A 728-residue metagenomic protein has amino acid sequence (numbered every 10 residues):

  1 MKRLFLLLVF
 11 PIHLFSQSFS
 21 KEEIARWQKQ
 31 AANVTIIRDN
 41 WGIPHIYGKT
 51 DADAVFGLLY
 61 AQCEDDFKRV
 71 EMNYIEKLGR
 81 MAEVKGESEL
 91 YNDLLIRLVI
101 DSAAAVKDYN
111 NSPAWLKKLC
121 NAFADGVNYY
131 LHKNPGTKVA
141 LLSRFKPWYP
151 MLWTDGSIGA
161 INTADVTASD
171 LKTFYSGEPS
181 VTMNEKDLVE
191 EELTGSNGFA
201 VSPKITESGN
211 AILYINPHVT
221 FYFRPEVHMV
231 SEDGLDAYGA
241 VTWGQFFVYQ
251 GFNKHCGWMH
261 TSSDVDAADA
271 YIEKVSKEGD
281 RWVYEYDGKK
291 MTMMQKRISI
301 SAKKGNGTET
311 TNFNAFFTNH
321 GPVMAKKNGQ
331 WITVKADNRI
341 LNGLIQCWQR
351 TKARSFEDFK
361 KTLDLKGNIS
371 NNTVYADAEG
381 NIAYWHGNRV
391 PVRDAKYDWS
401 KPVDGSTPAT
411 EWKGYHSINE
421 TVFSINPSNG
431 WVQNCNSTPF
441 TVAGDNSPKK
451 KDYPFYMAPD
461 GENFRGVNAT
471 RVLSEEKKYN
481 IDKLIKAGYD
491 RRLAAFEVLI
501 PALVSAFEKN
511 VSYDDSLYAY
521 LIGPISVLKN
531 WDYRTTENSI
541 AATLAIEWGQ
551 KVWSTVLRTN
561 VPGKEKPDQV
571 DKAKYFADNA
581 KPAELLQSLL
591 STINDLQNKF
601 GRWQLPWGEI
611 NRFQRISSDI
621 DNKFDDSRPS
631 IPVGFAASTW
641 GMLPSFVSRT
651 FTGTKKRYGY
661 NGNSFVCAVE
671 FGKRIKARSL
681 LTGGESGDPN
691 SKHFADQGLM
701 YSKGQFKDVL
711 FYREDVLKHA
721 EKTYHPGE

Functional and structural regions predicted by a protein language model:
M1-S20: Bacterial Sec-dependent N-terminal signal peptides
S18-R224, E232-L235, G239-F247, Q550-L557: Substrate-recognition/specificity elements adjacent to catalytic centers across diverse enzyme folds
L98, Y109, P113-A124, N216 (+4 more regions): Solvent-exposed, acidic/flexible segments
L116-Y214, V219-T220, A378-I382, V390-V392 (+1 more regions): Acidic, low-complexity N-terminal propeptides/linkers enriched in Ser/Thr/Asp/Gly that mediate export, maturation
G234, A240-Q245, G251-K254, H260-V403: Glycine- and hydrophobic-rich flexible loops that cap the catalytic core of alpha/beta enzyme folds
G239, N368-E476: Hydrophobic alpha-helical segments
I345-K361, K366-N371, A378-E379, K449-V504: Proteins synthesized as precursors that undergo proteolytic processing into mature forms
